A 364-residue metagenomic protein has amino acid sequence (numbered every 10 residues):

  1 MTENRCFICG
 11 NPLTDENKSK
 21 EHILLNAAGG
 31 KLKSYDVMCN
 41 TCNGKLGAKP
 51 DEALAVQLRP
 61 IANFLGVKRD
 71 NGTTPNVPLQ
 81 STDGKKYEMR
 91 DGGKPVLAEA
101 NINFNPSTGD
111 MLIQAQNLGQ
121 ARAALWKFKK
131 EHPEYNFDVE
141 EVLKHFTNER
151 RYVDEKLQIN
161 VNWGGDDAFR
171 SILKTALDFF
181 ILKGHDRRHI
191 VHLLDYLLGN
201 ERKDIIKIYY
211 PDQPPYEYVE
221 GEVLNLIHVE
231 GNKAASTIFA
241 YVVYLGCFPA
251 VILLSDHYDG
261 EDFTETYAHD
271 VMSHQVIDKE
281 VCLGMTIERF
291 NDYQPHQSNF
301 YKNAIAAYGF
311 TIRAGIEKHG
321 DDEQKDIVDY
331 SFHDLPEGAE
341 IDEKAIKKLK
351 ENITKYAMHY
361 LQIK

Functional and structural regions predicted by a protein language model:
T2-N4, L13, G30-K364: Alpha-helical structural context detector biased toward long hydrophobic helices
G10: Detector for the canonical C2H2 zinc-finger "Cys2" submotif
D15-A27: Short recognition patches in nucleic-acid-associated and regulatory proteins
